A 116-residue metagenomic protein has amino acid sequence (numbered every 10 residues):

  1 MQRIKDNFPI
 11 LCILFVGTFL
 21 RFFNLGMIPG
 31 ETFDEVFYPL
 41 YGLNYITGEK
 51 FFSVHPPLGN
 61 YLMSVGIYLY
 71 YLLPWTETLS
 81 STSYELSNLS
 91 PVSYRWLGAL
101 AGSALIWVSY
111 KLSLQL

Functional and structural regions predicted by a protein language model:
M1-R3: Short, Lys/Arg-rich, polar N-terminal cytosolic tail immediately upstream of the first transmembrane signal-anchor
K5-E35: Transmembrane signal-anchor helices characteristic of membrane glycosylation enzymes that use polyprenol
F8, E31, H55, A101-G102: Alpha-helical transmembrane segments of multi-pass membrane transport proteins
L11, F15-T18, Y84, V92-L116: Transmembrane-helix motifs of polytopic, lipid-linked glycan transferases
M27-L40, K50-V65, L72-T76, L89-V92: Extracytoplasmic catalytic/substrate-binding loops of multi-pass membrane glycan-assembly enzymes
T47: Hydrophobic alpha-helical positions that pack around
E77-S83: Membrane-interface amphipathic/re-entrant loop segments adjacent to transmembrane helices in multi-pass membrane
